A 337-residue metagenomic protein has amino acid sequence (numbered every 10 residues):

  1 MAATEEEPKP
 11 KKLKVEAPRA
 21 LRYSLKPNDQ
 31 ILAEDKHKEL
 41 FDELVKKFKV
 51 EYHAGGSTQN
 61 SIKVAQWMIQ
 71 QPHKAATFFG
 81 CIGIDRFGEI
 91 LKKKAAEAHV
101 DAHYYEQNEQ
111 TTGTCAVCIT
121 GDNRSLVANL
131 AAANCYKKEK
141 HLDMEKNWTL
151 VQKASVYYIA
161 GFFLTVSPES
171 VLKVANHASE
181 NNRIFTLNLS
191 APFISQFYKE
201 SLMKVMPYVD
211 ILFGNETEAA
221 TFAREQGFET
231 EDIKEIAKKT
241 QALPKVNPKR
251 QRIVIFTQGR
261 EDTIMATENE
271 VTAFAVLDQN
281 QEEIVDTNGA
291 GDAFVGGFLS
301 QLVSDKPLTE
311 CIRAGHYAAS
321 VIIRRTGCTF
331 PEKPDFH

Functional and structural regions predicted by a protein language model:
M1-P27, V50-H53, H73, C81-G83 (+4 more regions): Ribokinase/PfkB-type carbohydrate-kinase core domain
R22-V45: Active-site gating loops and adjacent loop-to-helix segments of metal-dependent hydrolytic enzymes
K38-S61: Alpha-helix-centered segments that form part of catalytic cores
H53-T77: Active-site alpha-helical elements of protease catalytic centers
T58-I62, G88, V171, A219 (+1 more regions): A general structural signal for well-ordered alpha-helical segments in protein cores
K63-V64, A220-R224, I284-L308, I312 (+1 more regions): Short, small-residue alpha-helix embedded
V321-T329: Short arginine-rich
